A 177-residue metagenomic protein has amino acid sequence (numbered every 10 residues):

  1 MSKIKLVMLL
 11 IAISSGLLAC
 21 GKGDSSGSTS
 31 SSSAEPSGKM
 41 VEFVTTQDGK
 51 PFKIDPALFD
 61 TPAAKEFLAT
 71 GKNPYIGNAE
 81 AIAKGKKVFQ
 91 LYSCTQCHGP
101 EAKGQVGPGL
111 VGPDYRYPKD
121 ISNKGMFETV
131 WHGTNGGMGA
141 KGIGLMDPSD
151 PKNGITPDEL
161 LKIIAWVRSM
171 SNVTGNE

Functional and structural regions predicted by a protein language model:
M1-V7: Bacterial N-terminal signal peptides that target proteins for export
G16-A19: C-terminal motif of bacterial Sec signal peptides marking the signal peptidase cleavage site
G21-G23: Bacterial signal peptide processing site
P51-Q90: Electrostatic cytochrome c docking/interface patches
G85, L91-P100, M138, I163-V167: The canonical Cys-X-X-Cys-His
K86, G99, K103-W131, I143 (+1 more regions): Gly/Gly-Pro-rich "capping" loops immediately C-terminal to redox-active cysteine motifs in periplasmic/lumenal
N123-W131, N135, P157-I164, R168: An amphipathic alpha-helix signature
D147-E177: C-terminal capping alpha-helices of c-type cytochrome domains
